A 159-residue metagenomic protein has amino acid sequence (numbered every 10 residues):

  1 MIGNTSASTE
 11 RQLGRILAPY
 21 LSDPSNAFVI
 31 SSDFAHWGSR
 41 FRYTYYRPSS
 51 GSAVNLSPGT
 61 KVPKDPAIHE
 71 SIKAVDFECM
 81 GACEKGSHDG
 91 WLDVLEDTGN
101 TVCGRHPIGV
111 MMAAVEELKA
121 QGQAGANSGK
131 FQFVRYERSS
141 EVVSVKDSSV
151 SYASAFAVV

Functional and structural regions predicted by a protein language model:
M1-S25, W37-V159: Flexible, D/E/H-enriched segments
A27-V29: Short glycine-aspartate micro-motif
S31-A35: Catalytic metal-binding/acid-base residues of hydrolase active sites
